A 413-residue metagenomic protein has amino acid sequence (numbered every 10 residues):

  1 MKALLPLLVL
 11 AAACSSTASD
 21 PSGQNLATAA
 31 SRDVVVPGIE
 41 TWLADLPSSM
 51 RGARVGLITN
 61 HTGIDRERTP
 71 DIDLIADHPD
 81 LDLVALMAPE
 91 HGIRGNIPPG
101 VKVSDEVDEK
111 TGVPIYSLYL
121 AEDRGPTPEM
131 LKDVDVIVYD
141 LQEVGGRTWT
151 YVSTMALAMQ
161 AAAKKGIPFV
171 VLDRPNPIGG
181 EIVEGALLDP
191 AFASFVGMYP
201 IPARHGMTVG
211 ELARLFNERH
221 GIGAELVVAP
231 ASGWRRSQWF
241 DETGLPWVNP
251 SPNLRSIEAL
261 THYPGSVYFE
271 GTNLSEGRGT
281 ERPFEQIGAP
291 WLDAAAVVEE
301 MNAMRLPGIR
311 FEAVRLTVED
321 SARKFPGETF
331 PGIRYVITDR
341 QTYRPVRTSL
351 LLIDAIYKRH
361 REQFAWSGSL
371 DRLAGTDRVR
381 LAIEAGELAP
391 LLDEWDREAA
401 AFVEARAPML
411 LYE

Functional and structural regions predicted by a protein language model:
A11-A13: C-terminal motif of bacterial Sec signal peptides marking the signal peptidase cleavage site
S15-T17: Bacterial signal peptide processing site
R94-P99, V170-F192: Glycine-rich, charge-decorated loop segments at or immediately adjacent to ligand/cofactor-binding or catalytic sites
P99-V134, G146: Glycine-rich oxoanion-binding loops at beta->alpha junctions
E143-M155: Glycine/threonine-rich flexible loop motifs
A193-P264: Conserved anion/nucleotide-ligand pocket segment
W234-V314: Glycine-rich, aromatic-lined ligand/substrate-binding cores of catalytic and carbohydrate-binding domains
G288-E394: Conserved functional hotspot residues or short segments at active or partner-binding sites across diverse domains
